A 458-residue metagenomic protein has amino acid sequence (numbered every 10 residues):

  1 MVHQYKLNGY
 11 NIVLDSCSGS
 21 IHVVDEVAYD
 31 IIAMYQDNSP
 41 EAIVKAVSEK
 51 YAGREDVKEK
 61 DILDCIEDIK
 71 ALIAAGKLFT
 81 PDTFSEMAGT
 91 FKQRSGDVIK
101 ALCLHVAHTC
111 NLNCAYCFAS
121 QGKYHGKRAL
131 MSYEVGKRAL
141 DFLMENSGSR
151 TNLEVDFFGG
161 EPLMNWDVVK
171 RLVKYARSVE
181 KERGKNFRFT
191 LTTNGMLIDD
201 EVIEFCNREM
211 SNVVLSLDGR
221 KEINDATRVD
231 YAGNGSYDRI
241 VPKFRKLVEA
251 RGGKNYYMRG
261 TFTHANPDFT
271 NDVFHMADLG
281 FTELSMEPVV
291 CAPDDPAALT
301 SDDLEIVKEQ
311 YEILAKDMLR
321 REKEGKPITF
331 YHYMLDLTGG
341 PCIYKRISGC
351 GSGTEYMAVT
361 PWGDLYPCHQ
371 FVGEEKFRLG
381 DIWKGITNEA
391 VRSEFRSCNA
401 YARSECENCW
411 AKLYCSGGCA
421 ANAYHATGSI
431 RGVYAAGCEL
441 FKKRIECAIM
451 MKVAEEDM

Functional and structural regions predicted by a protein language model:
M1-Y35: Acidic, low-complexity/disordered tracts enriched in E/D and polar residues
N38-G53: Short acidic, hydrophobic short linear motifs in intrinsically disordered regions
V57-A71, F79-E204, R208-E209: Conserved alpha-helical substructure of the radical SAM core
G136, L140-D156, N165-V289: Radical SAM/AdoMet-radical enzyme domain recognition
L140-F158, F395, G432-M458: Short Fe-S-cluster ligation motifs
E222-T227, E283-E305, P327-P341, Q370-R378: Flexible glycine/acidic-rich beta-alpha junction loops that bind and position SAM and/or redox cofactors in anaerobic
I306-G339, H369-S416: C-terminal accessory region of radical SAM enzymes
R396-C447: Cysteine-cluster motifs in flexible loop/terminal segments that predominantly coordinate metals
